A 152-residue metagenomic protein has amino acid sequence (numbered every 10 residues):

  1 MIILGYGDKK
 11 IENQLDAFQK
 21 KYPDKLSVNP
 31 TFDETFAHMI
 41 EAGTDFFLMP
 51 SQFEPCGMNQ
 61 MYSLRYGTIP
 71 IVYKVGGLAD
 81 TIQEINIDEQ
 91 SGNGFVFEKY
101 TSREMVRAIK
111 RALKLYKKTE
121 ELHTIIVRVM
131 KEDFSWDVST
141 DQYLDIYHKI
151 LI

Functional and structural regions predicted by a protein language model:
M1-A37: Nucleotide-activated donor-binding/catalytic signature segment of Leloir-type glycosyltransferases, i.e., the conserved
F18, A112-L115, I150: Hydrophobic helix-cap positions at the C-terminus of alpha-helices in RecA-like/P-loop ATPase nucleotide-binding cores
F18-K21, Y62-R65, H148: Short, surface-exposed basic-aromatic patches at helix termini and helix-loop junctions that form
D24, T68, F134: Short glycine/serine/threonine/alanine-rich loop segments
N29-F32, T124-I126, Q142-Y143: Short coil/turn segments at secondary-structure boundaries
E34, M39-I126, M130-K131: Catalytic binding pocket for nucleotide-activated donors in carbohydrate/polymer assembly enzymes
W136-I152: C-terminal alpha-helical cap of glycosyltransferases
